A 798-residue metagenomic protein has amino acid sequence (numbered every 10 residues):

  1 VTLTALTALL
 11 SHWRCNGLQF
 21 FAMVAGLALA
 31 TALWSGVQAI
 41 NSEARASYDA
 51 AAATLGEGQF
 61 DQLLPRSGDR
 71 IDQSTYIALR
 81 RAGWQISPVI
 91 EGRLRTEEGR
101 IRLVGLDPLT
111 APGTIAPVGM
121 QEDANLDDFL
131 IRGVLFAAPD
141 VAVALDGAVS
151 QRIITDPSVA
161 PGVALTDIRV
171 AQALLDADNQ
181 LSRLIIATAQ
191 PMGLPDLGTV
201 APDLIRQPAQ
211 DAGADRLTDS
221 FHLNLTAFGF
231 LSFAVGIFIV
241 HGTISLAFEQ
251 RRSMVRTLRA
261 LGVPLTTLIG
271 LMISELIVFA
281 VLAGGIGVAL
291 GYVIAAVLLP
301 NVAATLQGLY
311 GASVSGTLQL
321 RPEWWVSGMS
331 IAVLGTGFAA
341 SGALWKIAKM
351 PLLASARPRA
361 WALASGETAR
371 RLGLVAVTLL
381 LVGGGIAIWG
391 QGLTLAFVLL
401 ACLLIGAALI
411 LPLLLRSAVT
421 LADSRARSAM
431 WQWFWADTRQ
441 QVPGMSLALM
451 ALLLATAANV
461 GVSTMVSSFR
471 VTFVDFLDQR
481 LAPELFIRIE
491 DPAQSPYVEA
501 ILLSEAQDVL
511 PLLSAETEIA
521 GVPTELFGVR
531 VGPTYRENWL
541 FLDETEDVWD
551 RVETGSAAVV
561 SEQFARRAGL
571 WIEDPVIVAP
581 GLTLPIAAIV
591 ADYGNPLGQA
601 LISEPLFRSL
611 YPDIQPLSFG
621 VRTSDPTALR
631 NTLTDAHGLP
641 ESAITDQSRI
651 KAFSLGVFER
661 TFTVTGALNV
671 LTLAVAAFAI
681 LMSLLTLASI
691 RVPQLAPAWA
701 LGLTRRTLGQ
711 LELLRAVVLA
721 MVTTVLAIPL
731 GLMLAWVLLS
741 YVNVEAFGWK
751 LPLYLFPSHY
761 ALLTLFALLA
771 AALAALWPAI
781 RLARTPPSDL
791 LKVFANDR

Functional and structural regions predicted by a protein language model:
T2-A22, R152, A177, P195-D196 (+5 more regions): Alpha-helical transmembrane segments, especially those used as permease/efflux helices and single-pass anchors
T2-G236, L246-E249, L265, T305-L306 (+5 more regions): Membrane transport/envelope proteins' first extracytoplasmic loop
C15, Q19-F20, T31-E57, H222-N224 (+6 more regions): Alpha-helical transmembrane segments
Q62, S67, A407-T554, E562-Q563 (+3 more regions): Juxtamembrane segments of multi-pass membrane proteins
D123-I153, Q172-A177, P496, L502-Q507 (+2 more regions): Short acidic/glycine-enriched loop/turn elements at secondary-structure junctions
F238-A280, G666, F678-M721: Interfacial "coupling" helices/loops that link adjacent transmembrane helices in transporter permeases
H241-I244, I277-Y310, E323-K349, A376-I388 (+4 more regions): Small-residue-rich transmembrane alpha-helices
K349-A364, A783-R798: Short cytosolic juxtamembrane segments of multi-pass membrane proteins
